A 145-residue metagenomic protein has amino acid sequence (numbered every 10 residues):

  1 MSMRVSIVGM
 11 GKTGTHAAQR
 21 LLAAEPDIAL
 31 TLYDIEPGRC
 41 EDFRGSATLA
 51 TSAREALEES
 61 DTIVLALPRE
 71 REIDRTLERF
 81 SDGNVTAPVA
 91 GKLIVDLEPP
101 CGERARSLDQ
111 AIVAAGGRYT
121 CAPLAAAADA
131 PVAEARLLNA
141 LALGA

Functional and structural regions predicted by a protein language model:
M1-T62, C121-A133, G144: NAD(P)+-binding Rossmann beta1-loop-alpha1 motif at the extreme N-terminus of oxidoreductases
S6-G11, S81, P88, L141: Generic detector of intrinsically disordered, low-complexity, polar/charged segments
M10, I35, L97-P99, L138: Structural motif
S46, F80, A135-L137: Short low-complexity, flexible loop/linker segments enriched in glycine and/or proline with clustered acidic
R54-R118: Rossmann-fold NAD(P) dinucleotide-binding segment
P99-A145: Rossmann-fold dinucleotide-binding core
